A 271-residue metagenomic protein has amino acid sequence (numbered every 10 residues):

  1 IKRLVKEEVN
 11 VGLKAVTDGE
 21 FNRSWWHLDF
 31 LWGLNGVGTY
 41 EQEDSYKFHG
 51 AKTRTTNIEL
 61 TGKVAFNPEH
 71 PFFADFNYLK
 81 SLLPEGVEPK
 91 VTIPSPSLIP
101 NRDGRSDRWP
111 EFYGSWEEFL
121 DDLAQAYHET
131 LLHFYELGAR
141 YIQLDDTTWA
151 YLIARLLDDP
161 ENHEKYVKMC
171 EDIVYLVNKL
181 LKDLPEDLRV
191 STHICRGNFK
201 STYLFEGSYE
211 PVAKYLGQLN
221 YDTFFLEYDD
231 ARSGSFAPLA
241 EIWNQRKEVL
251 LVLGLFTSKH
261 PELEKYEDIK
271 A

Functional and structural regions predicted by a protein language model:
I1-A271: Domain-level signal for soluble alpha/beta catalytic cores
